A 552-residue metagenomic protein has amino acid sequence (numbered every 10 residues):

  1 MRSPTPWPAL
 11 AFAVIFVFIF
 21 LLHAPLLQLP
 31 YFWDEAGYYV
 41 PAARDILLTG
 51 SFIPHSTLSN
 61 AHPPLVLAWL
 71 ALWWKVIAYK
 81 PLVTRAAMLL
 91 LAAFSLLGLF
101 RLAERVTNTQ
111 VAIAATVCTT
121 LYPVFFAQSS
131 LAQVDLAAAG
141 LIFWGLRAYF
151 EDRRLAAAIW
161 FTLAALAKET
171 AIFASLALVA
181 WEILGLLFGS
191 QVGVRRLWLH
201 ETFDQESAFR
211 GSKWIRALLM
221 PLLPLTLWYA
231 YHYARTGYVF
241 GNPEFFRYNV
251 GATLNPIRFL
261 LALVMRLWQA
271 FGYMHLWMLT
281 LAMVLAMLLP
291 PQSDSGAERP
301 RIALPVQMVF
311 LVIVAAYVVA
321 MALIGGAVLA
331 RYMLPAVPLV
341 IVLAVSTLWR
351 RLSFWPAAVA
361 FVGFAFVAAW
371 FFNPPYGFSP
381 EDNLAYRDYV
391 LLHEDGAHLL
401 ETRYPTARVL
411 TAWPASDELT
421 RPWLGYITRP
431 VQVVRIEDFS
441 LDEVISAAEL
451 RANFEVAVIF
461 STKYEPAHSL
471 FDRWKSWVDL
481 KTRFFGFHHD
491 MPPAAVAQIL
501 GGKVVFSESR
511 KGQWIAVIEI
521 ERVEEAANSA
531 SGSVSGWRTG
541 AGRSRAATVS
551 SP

Functional and structural regions predicted by a protein language model:
R2-S3, F173-L222, S293-S295, V342: Perimembrane helix-loop-helix junctions
F12-F16, I159, L219-L222, T280-A282 (+3 more regions): Signature aromatic-anchored transmembrane alpha helix within multi-pass, membrane-resident enzymes that catalyze glycan
F16-I19, A115-P123, F143, R147 (+1 more regions): Short helix- or helix-capping micro-motifs that position conserved polar/aromatic residues at function-defining sites
V17, A86-V106: Transmembrane-helix motifs of polytopic, lipid-linked glycan transferases
L96-G98, C118, A137-A156, W160 (+2 more regions): Specific aromatic-rich, kink-prone transmembrane helix
S129, D135, A164-A167, F173-A174 (+2 more regions): Hydrophobic/aromatic-rich transmembrane helices and adjacent perimembrane loops
L184-G185, G211-V284, I313-A320, I324 (+1 more regions): Membrane-lumen/periplasm interface segments of specific transmembrane helices in polyprenyl phosphate-linked
A357-L424, P430-V431, E455: Membrane-embedded, lumen/periplasm-facing catalytic core of multi-pass transferases that use lipid-linked donors
